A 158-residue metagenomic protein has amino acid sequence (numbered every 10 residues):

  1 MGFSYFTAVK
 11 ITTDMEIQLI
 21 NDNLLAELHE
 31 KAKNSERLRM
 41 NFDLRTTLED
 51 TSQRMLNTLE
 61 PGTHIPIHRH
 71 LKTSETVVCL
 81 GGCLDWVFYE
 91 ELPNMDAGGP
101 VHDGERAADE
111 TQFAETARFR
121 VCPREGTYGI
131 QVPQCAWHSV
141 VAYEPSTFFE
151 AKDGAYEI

Functional and structural regions predicted by a protein language model:
G2-S52, P66, A97-F113, A117-V121: A short, N-terminal "cap"/entry segment at the start of jelly-roll beta-barrel domains of the cupin/DSBH fold
E49-S52, E60-H64, G82-D85, E91-N94: Short, charged/polar surface micro-motifs in flexible loops or helix N-caps
L56-K72: Conserved short histidine dyad/triad with adjacent acidic residue
E60-G62, G126, P133-C135: Tight coil/turn sites that cap or link beta-strands
P66-H68, W86-V87, I130-V132, H138-Y143 (+1 more regions): Short beta-strand His + acidic residue motifs that chelate non-heme Fe in jelly-roll/DSBH and cupin folds
K72-N94, H102-R106: Glycine- and acidic-residue-biased ligand/ion/polar-headgroup-sensing regions
P93, P100, E105-C122, W137-I158: Double-stranded beta-helix
